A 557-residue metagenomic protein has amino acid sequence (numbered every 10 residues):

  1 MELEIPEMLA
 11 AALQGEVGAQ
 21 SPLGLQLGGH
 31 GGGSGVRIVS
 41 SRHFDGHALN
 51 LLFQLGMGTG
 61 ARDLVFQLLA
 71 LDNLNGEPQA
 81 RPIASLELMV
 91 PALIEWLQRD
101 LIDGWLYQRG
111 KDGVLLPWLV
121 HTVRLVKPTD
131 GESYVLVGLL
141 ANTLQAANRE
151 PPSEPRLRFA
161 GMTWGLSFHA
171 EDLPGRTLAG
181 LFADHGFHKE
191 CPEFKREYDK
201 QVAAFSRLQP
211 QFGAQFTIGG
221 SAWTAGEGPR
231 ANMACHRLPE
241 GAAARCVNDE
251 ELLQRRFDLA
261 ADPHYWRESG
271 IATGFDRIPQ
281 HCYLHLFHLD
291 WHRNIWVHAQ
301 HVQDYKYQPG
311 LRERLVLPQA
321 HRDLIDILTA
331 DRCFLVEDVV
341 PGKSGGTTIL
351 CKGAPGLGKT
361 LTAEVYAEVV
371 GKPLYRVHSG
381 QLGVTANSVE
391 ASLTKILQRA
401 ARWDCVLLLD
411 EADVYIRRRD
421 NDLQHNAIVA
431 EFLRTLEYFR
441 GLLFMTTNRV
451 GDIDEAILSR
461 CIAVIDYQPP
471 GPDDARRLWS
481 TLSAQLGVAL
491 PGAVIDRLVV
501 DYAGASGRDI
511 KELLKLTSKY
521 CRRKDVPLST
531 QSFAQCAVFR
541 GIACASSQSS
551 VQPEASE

Functional and structural regions predicted by a protein language model:
M1-A330: AAA+ P-loop ATPase mechanoenzymes
V90, G270-A272, H298-Q300, K359 (+4 more regions): Short secondary-structure boundary micro-motifs
E150-P152, H301-D304, I327-A330, R376 (+5 more regions): Surface-exposed beta-strand edges and their flanking turn/coil or helix-capping segments
C191, D249, T385, P527-S529: Helix N-terminus capping/helix-initiation residues
E240, N248-D249, D410-V414, D454 (+1 more regions): Acidic side chains
L311, L315-D496: Walker A/P-loop NTP-binding motif of AAA+ ATPase domains
G451, A456-R460, P469-E557: C-terminal alpha-helical "lid" subdomain
